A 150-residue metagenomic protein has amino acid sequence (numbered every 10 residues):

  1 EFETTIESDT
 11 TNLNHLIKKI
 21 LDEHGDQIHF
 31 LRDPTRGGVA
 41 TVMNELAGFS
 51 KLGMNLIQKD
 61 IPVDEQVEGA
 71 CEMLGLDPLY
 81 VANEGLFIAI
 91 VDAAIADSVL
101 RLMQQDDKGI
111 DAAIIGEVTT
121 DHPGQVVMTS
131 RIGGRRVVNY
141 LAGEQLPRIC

Functional and structural regions predicted by a protein language model:
E1-S8, R148: Phosphate/diphosphate-binding glycine-rich loops and adjacent basic-rich segments that engage nucleotide
I6-N83: Active-site-proximal betaalpha loop/short-helix elements that scaffold phosphoryl/nucleotidyl transfer chemistry
F30-D33, A89, I115: Buried hydrophobic positions in well-ordered alpha/beta secondary-structure cores of metabolic enzymes
V39-A40, E65-Q66, D97-L100, D121-V127 (+1 more regions): Short active-site-adjacent structural elements
K51, M73, E84-L86, G109-A112 (+1 more regions): Active-site lining segments that contact anionic ligands and/or coordinate catalytic metals
V91-A96: Helix N-cap motif at beta-to-alpha junctions
S98-K108: Short amphipathic alpha-helices in soluble, non-transmembrane regions that often serve as interface/regulatory elements
D106-C150: Acidic, Ser/Thr/Pro-rich beta/coil linker or hinge segments at domain junctions
